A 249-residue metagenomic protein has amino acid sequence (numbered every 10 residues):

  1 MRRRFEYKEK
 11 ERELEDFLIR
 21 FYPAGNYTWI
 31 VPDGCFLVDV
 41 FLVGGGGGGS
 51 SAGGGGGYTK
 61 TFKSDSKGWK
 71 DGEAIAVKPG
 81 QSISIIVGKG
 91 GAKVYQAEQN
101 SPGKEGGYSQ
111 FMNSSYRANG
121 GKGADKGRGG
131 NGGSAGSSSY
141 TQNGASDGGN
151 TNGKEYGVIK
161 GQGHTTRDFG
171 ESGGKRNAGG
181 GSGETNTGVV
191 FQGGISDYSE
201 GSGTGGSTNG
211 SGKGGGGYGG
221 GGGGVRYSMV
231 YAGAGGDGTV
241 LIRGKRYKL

Functional and structural regions predicted by a protein language model:
M1-L18, D168: N-terminal low-complexity, intrinsically disordered "leader/linker" segments enriched in small/polar and basic residues
Y7, F21-P23, V87, N113: Surface-exposed beta-strand edges and flanking loops
K10-R12, N26, K67, G203: Short linear sequence elements within intrinsically disordered, low-complexity coil regions
E15-G49, F169: Beta-rich globular "head" domains
V38-L249: Low-complexity, glycine/proline-biased repetitive segments and flexible coils/loops
